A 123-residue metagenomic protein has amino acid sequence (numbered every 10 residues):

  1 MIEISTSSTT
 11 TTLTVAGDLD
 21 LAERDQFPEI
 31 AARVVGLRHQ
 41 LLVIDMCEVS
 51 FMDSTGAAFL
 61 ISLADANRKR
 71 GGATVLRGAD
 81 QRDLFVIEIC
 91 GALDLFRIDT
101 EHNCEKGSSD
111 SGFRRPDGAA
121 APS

Functional and structural regions predicted by a protein language model:
M1-F51, T55, I61-S123: STAS-like cytosolic regulatory interaction modules
